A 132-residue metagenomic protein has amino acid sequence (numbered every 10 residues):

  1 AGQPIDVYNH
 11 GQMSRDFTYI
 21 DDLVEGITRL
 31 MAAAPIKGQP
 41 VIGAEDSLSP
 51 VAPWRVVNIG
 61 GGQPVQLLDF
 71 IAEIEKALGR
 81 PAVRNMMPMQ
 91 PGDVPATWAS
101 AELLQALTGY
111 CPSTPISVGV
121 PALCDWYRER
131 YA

Functional and structural regions predicted by a protein language model:
A1-A132: C-terminal substrate-binding subdomain of Rossmann-fold SDR/epimerase-dehydratase oxidoreductases
